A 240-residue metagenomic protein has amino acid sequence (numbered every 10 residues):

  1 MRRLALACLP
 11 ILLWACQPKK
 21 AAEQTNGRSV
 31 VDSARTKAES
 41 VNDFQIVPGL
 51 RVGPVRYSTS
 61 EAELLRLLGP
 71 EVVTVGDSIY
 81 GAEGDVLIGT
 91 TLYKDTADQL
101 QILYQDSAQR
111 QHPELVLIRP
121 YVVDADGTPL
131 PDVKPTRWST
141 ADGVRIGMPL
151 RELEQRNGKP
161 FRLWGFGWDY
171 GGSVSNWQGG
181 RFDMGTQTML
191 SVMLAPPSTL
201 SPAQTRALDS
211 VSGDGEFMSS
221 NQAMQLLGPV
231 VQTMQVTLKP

Functional and structural regions predicted by a protein language model:
M1-W14: Sec-dependent bacterial lipoprotein signal peptides
Q17-F166, Y170, V174-P240: Short helix/turn-capping signatures at newly exposed starts of structured segments
